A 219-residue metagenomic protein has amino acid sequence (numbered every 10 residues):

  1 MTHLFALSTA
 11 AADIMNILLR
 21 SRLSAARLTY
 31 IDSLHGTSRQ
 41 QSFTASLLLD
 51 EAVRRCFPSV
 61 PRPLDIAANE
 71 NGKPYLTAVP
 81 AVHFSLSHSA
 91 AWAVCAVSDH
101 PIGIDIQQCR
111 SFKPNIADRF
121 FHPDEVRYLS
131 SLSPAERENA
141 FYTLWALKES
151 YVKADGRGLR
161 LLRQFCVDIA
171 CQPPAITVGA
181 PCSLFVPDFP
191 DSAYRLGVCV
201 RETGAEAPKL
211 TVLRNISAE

Functional and structural regions predicted by a protein language model:
M1-E219: Core catalytic alpha/beta fold that binds nucleotide/phospho-ligands
